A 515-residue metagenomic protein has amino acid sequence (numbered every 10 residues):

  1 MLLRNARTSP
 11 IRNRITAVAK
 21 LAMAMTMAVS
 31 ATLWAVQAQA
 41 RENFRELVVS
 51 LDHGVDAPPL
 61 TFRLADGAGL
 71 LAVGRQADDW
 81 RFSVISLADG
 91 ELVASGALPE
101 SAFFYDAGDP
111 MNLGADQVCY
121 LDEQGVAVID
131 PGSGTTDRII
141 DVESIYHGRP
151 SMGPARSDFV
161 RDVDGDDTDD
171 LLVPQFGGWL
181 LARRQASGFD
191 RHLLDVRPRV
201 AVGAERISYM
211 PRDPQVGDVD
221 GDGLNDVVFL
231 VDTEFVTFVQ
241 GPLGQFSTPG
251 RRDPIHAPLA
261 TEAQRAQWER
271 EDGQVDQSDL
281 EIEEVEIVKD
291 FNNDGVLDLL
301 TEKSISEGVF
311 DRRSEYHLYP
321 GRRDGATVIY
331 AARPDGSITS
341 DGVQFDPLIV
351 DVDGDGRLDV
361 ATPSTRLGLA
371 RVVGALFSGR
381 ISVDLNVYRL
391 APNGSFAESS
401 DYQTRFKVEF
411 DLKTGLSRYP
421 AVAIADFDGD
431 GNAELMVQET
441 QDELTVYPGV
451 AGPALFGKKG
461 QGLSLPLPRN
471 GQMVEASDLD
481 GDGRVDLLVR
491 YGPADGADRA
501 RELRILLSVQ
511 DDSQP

Functional and structural regions predicted by a protein language model:
M1-A17: N-terminal secretory signal peptides that target proteins for export/translocation
I11, V18, W34-V36, A433: Intrinsic low-complexity/disordered segments
A19-T32: Bacterial N-terminal signal peptides
V36-P515: Beta-propeller-forming repeat regions
